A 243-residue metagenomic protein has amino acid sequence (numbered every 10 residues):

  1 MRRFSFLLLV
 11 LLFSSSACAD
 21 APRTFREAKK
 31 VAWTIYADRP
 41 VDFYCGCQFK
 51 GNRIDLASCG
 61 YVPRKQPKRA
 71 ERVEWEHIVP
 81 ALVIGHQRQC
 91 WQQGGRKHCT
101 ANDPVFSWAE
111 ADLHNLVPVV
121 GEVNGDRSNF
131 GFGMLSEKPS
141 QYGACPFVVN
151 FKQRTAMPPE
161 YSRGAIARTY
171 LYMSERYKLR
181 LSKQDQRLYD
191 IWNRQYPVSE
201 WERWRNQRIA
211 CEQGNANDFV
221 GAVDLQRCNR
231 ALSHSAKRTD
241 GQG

Functional and structural regions predicted by a protein language model:
R2, C18-A21: A boundary/linker detector
R2-L8: Sec-dependent signal peptide recognition, specifically the positively charged N-region followed immediately by
V10, V31, R39, F49 (+5 more regions): A generic structural signal for solvent-exposed, polar alpha-helical segments
F13-S16: N-terminal signal peptide c-region/cleavage motif recognized by signal peptidases
D20-R72, Y189-I191, W201-E202, I209: Aromatic-lined ligand-binding clefts that engage carbohydrates, nucleic acids, or primary amines
Y61-E74, I78-G243: Domain-level detector of nuclease and nuclease-like folds in predominantly extracellular/periplasmic contexts
